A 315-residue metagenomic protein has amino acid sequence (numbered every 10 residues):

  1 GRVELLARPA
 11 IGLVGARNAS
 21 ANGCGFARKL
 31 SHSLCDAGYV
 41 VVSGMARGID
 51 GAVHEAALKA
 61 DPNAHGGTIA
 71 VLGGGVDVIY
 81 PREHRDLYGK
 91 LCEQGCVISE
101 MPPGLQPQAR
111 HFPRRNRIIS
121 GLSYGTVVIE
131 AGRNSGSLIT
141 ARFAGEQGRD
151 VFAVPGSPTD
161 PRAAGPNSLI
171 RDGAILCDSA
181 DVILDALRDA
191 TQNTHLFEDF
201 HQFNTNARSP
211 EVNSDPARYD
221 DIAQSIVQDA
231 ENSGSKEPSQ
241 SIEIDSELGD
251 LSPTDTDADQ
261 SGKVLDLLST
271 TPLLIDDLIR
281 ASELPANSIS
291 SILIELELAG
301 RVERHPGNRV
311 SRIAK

Functional and structural regions predicted by a protein language model:
G1-K315: Glycine-biased, small-residue-rich flexible motifs in mid-sequence functional cores and linkers
